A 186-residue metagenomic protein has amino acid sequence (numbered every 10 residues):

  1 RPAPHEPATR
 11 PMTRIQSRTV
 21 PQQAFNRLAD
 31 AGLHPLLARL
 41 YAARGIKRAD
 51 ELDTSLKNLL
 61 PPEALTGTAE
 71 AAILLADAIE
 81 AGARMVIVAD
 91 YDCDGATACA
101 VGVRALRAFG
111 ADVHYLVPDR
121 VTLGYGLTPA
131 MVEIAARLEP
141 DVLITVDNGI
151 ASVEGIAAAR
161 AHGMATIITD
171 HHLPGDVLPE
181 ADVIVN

Functional and structural regions predicted by a protein language model:
P2-N186: Replace "Mg2+/Mn2+-dependent" with "divalent metal-dependent
